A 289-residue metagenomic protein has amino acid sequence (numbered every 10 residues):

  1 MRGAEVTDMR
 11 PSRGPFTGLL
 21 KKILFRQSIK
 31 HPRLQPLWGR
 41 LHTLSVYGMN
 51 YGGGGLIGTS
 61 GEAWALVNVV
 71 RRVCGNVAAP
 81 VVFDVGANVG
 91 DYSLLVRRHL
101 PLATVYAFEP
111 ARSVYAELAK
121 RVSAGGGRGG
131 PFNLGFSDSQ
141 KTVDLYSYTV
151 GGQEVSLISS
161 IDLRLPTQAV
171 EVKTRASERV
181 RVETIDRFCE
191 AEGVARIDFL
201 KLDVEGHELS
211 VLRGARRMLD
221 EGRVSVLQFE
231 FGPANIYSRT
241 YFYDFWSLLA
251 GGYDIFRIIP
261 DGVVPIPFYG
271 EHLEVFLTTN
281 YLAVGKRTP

Functional and structural regions predicted by a protein language model:
R2-P289: Phosphate/nucleotide-binding beta-alpha loop and adjacent structural elements of enzyme active sites
